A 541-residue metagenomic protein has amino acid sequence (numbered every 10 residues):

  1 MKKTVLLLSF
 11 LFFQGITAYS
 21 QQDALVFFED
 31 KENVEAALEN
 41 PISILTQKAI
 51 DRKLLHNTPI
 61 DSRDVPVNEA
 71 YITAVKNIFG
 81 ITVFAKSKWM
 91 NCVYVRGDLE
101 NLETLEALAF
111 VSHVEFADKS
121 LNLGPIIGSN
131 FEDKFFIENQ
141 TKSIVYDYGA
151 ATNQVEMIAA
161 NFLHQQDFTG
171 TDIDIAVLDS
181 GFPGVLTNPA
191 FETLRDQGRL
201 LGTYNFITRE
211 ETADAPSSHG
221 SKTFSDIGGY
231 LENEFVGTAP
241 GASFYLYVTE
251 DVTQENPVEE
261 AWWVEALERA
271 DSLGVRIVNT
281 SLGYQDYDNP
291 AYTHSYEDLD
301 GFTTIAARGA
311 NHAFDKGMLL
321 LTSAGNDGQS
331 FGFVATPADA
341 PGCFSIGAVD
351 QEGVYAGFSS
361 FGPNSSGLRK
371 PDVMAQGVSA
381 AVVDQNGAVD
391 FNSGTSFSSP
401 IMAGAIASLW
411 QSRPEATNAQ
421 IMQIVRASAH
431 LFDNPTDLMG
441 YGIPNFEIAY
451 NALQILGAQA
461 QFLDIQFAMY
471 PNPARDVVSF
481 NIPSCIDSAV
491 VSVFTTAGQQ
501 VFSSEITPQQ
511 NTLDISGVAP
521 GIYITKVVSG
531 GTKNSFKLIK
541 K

Functional and structural regions predicted by a protein language model:
Q21, A37-L38, H113, A151 (+9 more regions): Subtilisin-like serine protease catalytic core
Q21-K134: Inhibitory N-terminal propeptides of secreted protease zymogens
V83-S87, N101-L102, I126-V177, T187 (+4 more regions): N-terminal domain-start motif of subtilase-like serine proteases
T152, L273-N279, Q411-F467, N472: C-terminal subdomain of the subtilisin-like protease fold in secreted/lumenal serine endopeptidases
L194-G198, T203, Q351-S396: Catalytic-core environment of secreted peptidases
Y245-D251, F333, G377-M439: Hydrolase catalytic cores
A270-L299, S323: Short acidic, glycine-rich surface-loop motifs adjacent to enzyme active sites
Q459-Y470, A474-K541: C-terminal outer-membrane/trafficking sorting elements
